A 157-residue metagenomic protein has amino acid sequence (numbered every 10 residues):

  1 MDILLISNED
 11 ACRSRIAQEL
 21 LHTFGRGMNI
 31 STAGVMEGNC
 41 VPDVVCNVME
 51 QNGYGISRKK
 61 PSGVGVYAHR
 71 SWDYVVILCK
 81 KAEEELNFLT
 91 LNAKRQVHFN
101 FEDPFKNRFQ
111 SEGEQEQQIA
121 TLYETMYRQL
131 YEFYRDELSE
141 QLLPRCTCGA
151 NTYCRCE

Functional and structural regions predicted by a protein language model:
M1-A68: Conserved active-site segments centered on acidic
E9-A11, K80-E83: Short glycine-rich anion-binding loops that position phosphate/pyrophosphate groups of nucleotides and phosphorylated
E37, A82, D103-F105: Residue-level detector of flexible, active-site-proximal loop/helix-junction positions within diverse enzyme catalytic
I56, A82-L86: Glycine-rich nucleotide phosphate-binding loop and flanking beta-alpha elements of Rossmann-like dinucleotide-binding
A68-H69, L138: Residue-level signal for alpha-helix termini/capping positions
W72-D73: Local beta-strand N-terminus motif with an aromatic residue
L86-E157: Phosphate-binding/catalytic loops
